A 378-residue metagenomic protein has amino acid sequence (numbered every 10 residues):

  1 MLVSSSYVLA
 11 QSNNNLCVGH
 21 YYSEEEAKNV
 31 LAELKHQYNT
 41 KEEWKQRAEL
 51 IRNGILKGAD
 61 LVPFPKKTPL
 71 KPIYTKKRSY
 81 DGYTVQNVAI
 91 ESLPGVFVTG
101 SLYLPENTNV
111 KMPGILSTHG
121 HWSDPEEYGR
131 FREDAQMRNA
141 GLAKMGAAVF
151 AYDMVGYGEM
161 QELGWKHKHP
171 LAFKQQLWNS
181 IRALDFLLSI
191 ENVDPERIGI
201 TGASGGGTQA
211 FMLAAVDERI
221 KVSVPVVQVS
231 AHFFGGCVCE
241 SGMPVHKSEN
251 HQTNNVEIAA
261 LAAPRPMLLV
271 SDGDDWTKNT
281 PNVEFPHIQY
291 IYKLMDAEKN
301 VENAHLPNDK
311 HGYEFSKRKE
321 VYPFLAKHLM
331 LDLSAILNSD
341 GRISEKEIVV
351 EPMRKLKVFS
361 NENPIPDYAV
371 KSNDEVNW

Functional and structural regions predicted by a protein language model:
V8-F97, V270-W378: Alpha/beta-hydrolase-fold serine-hydrolase catalytic core, especially in secreted/extracellular enzymes
K76-R132: Glycine-rich active-site/cofactor-binding loop and its immediate structural neighborhood
N109-N192, V229-C239, P244: Cap/lid segment of the alpha/beta-hydrolase catalytic domain
K111-P113, M145-A148, D194-R197, E218-V222 (+2 more regions): Loop/turn elements at helix/coil->beta-strand transitions in domains of secreted/extracellular proteins
N192-S204: Alpha/beta-hydrolase fold nucleophile elbow
G202-A214: Glycine-rich nucleophile elbow surrounding the catalytic serine of serine-hydrolase chemistry
I220-A260, R265, D272-F285, L294-A297: Mobile cap/lid helix-loop segments that gate and shape the active-site cleft of serine hydrolases
